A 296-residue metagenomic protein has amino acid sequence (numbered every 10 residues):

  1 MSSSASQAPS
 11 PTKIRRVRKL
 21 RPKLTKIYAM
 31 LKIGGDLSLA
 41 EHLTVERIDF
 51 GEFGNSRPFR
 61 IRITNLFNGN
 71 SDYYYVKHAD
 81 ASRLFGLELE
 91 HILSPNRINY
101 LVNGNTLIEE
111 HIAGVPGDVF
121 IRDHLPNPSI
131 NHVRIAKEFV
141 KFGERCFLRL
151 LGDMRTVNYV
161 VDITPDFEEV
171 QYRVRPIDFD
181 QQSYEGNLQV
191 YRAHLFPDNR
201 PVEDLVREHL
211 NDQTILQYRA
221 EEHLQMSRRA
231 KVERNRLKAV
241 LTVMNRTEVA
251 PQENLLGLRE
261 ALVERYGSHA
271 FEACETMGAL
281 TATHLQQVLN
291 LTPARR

Functional and structural regions predicted by a protein language model:
A8-D118: Conserved ATP-binding subdomain of kinase catalytic cores across diverse folds
S10-R18, L84, R145-R155, P201-L205 (+1 more regions): Short secondary-structure transition/capping segments
I92-S94, N105-E110, F142, D204-Q213: Short C-terminal domain-edge/linker segments immediately following a structured domain
V102-N105, N127-P128, A136-E138, V202-R207: Short, surface-exposed, polar/charged, turn-prone segments marking secondary-structure boundaries
V119-P126: AlphaC helix of the protein kinase catalytic domain
N127-Q189: Conserved kinase catalytic-core segment
E168-R296: C-terminal catalytic region of ATP-dependent kinase domains
